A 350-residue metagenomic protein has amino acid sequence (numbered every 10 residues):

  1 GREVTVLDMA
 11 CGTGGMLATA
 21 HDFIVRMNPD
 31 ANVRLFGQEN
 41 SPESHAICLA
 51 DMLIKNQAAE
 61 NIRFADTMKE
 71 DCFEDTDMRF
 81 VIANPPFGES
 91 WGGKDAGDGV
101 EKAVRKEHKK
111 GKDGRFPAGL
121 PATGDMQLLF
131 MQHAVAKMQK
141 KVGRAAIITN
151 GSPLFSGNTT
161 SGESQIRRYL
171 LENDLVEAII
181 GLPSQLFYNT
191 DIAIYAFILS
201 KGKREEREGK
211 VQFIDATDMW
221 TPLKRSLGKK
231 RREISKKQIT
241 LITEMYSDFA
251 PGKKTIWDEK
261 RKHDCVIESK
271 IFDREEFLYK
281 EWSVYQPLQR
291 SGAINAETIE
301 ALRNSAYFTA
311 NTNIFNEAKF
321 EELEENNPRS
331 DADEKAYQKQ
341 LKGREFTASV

Functional and structural regions predicted by a protein language model:
G1-A83, F87-K102, T149-S152, T159-R167 (+2 more regions): Conserved S-adenosyl-L-methionine
D75, F80-V350: A conserved structural/catalytic subdomain of Rossmann-like adenosyl-cofactor enzymes
